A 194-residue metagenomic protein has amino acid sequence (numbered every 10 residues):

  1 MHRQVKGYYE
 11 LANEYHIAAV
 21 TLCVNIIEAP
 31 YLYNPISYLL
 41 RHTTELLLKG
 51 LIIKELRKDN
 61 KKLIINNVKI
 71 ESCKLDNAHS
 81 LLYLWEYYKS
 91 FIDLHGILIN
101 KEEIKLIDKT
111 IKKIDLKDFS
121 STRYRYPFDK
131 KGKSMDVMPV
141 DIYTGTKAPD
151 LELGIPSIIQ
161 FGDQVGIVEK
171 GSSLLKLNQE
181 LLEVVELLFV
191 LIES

Functional and structural regions predicted by a protein language model:
M1-L40, L51-N60: Charged alpha-helical initiation segments
M1-R3, D59-S194: Long, charged low-complexity segments
L46, G50: Short alpha-helical functional segments enriched in proximate histidine and acidic residues
